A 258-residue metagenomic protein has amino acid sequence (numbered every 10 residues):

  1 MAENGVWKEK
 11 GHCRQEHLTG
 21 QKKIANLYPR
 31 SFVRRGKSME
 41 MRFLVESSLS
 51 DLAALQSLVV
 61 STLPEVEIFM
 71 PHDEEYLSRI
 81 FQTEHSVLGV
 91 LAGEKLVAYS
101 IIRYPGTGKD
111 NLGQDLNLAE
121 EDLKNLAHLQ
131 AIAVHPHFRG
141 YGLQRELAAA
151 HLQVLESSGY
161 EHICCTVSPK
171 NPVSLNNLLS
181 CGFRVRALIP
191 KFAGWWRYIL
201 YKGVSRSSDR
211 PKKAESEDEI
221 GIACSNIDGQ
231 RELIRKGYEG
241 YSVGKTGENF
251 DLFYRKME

Functional and structural regions predicted by a protein language model:
N26-Y28, F32-E75, F81-L91, L96 (+1 more regions): Short amphipathic alpha-helix that is part of the acyltransferase structural core
L27-R35, R186-E258: Intrinsically disordered, low-complexity, positively biased terminal segments
K95-A131: Conserved acyl-donor/pantetheine-binding loop and adjacent beta-alpha core of acyl/acetyltransferases and related
A119, L129-R139, S168: A short, internal acetyl-CoA/4′-phosphopantetheine-binding micro-motif in the GNAT/acyltransferase core
V134, G140-Q153, S180: Conserved acetyl-CoA-binding loop-helix of GNAT-fold acetyltransferases
L155-V167: Conserved GNAT acetyl-CoA-binding A-motif
C165-L175, I222-S225: Conserved beta-strand-loop-alpha-helix junction that forms the acyl-donor binding cleft
P169-A187: Conserved active-site alpha-helix within GNAT-family acetyltransferase domains
